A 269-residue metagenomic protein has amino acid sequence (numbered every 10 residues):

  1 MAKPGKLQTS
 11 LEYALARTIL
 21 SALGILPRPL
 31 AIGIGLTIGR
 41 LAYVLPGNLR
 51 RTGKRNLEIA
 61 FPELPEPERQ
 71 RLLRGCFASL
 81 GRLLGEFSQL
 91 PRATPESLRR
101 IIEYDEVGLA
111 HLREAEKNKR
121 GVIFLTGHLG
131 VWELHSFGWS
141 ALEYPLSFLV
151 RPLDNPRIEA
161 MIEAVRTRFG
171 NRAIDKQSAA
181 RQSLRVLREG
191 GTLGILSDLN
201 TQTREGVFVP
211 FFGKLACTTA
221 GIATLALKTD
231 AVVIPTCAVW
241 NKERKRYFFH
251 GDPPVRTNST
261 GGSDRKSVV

Functional and structural regions predicted by a protein language model:
M1-T126, E159-I162, G170: Membrane-anchoring hydrophobic helices of lipid-metabolizing enzymes
A2-Q8, L26, L36-I38, A42 (+6 more regions): Non-catalytic C-terminal accessory region of glycerolipid acyltransferases and related lyso-lipid remodeling enzymes
R55-N56, P91-T94, F148, D198 (+2 more regions): Short, intrinsically disordered/low-complexity patches at protein termini and at juxtamembrane boundaries
E63-E66, L146, A173, V233: Residue-level detector of short coil/turn "hinge" positions at structural boundaries
E116-Q177, N200-P210, W240, R244: Catalytic core of membrane glycerolipid acyltransferases/transacylases, capturing the structured, soluble-facing
